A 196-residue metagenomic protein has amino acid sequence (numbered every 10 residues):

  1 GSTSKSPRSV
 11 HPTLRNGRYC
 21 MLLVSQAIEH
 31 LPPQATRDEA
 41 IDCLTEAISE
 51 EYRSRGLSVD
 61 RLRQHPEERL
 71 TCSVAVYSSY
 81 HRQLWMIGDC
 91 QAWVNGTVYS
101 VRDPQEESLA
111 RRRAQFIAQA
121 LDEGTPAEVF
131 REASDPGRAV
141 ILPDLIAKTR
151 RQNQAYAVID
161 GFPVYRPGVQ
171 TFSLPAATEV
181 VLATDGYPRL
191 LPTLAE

Functional and structural regions predicted by a protein language model:
G1-E196: PP2C/PPM-type serine/threonine phosphatase catalytic domain
